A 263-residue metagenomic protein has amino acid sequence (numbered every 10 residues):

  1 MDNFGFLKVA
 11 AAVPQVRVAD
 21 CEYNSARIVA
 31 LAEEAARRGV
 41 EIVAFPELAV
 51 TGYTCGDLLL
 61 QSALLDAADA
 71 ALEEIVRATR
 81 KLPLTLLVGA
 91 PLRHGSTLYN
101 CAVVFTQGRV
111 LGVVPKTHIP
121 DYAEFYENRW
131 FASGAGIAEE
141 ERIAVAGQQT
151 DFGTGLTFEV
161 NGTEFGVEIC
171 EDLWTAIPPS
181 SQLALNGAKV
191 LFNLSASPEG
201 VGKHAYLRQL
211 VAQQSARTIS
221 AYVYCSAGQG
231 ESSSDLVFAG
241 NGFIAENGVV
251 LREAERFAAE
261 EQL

Functional and structural regions predicted by a protein language model:
M1-L263: Enzyme catalytic cores with a strong preference for nitrogen-chemistry domains
